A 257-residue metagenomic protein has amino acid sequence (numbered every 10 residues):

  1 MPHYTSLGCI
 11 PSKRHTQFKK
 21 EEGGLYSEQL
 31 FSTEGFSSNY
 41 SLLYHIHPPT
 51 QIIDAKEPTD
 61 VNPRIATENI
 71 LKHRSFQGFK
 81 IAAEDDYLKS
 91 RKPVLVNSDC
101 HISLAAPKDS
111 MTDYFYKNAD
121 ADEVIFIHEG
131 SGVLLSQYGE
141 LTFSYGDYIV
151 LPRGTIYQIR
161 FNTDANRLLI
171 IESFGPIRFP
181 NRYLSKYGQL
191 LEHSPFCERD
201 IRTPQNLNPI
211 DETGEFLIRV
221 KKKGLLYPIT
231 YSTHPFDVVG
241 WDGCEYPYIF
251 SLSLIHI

Functional and structural regions predicted by a protein language model:
M1-I125, S131-E172: An N-terminus-focused feature that recognizes amino-terminal "leader" regions
A105, G175, E215-L217: Histidine-centered copper-binding motifs that mark active-site loops of extracellular/periplasmic copper enzymes
T163-D211: Double-stranded beta-helix
R199-F250: Extended catalytic-interface subdomain
I255-I257: Conserved small/polar residues in nucleotide/adenosyl-binding loops
